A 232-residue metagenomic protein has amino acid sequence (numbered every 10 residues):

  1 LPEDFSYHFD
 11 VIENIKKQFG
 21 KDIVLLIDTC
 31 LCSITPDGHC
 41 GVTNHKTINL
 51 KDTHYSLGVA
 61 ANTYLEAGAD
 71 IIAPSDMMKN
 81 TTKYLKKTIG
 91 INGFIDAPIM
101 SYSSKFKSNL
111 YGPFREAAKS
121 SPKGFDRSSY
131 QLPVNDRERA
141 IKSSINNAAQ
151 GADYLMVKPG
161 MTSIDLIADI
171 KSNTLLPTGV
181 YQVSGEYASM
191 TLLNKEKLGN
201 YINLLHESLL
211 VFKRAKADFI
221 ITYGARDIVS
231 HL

Functional and structural regions predicted by a protein language model:
L1-L232: Alpha/beta enzyme core
